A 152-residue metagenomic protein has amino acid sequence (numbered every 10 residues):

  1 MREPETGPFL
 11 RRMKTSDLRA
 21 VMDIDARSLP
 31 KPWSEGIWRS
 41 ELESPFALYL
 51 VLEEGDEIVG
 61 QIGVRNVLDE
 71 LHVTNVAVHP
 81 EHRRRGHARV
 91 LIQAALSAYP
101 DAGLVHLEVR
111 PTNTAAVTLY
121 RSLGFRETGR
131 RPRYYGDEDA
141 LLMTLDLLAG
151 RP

Functional and structural regions predicted by a protein language model:
M1-E3, A140-P152: Terminal substrate-recognition subdomain of acyl/acetyltransferases
G7-V21, D146: A short beta-loop-alpha structural element at the N-terminal edge of CoA-dependent acyl/N-acetyltransferase catalytic
E41-V51, E70-H72: A short helix-loop-beta-strand connector motif used in the catalytic cores of GNAT acetyltransferases and, in some
E57-R65, E70-A77: Conserved beta-strand in the GNAT
V78, R84-S97, V117-S122: Conserved acetyl-CoA-binding loop-helix of GNAT-fold acetyltransferases
P80, L107-V117, R133-D137: Conserved beta-strand-loop-alpha-helix junction that forms the acyl-donor binding cleft
A98-V109, R131: Conserved GNAT acetyl-CoA-binding A-motif
Y120, F125, M143: Conserved active-site tyrosine of GNAT-family acetyltransferases
